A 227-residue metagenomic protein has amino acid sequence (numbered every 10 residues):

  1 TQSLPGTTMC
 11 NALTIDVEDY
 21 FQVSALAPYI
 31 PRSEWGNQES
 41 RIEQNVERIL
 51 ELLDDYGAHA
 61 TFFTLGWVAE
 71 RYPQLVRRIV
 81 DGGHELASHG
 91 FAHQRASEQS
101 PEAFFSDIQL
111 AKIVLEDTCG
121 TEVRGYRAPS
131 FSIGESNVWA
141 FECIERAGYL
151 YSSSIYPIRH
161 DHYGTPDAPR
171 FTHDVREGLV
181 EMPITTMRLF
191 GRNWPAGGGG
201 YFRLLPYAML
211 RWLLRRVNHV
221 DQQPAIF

Functional and structural regions predicted by a protein language model:
T7-E85: Active-site beta->alpha N-cap acidic-glycine motif
A25-E34, A92-A103, W194-G197: Surface-exposed, active-site-proximal loop segments in enzymatic domains
E39, E43, P101-Q109, Y207: Non-membrane alpha-helical structural segments and their capping/turn regions in soluble enzymes
Y56-N137, Y149, S154-D161, P183-R188: Metal-dependent polysaccharide deacetylase catalytic core of the NodB/CE4 family, i.e., the active-site-bearing domain
T121-R124, A128-F227: Active-site-adjacent pocket scaffolds in enzyme catalytic domains
